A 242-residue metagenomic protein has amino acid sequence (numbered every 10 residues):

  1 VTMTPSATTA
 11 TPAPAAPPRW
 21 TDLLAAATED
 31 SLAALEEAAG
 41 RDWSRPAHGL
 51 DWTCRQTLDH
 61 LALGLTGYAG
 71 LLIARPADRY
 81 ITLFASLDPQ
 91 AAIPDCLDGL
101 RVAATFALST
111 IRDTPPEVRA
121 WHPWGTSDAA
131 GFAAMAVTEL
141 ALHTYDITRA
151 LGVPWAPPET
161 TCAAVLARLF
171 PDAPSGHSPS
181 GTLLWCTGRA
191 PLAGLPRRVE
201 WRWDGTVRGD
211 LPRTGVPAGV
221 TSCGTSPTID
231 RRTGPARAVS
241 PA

Functional and structural regions predicted by a protein language model:
T2-L23, A27-D30, E37-L50, G70-T82 (+2 more regions): Structured surface interface patches that mediate subunit assembly and partner/cofactor docking
T57: Extended, alpha-helix-rich binding/interface surfaces that flank or overlap catalytic cores and mediate recognition
A62-A69: An amphipathic alpha-helix adjacent to DNA-recognition modules
L83-L87: Short, charge-patterned binding micro-sites
P89-I93: N-terminal core-binding DNA-recognition domain of tyrosine recombinases/integrases
